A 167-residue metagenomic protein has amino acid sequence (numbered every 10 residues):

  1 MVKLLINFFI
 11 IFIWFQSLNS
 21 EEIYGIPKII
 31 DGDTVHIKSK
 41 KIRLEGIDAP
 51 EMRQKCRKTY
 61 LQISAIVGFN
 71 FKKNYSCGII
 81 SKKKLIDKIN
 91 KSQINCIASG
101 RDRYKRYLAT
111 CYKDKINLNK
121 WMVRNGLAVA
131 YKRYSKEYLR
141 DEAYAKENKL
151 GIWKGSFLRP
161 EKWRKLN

Functional and structural regions predicted by a protein language model:
V2-F8, F12-N167: Small beta-barrel nucleic-acid-binding modules, primarily SNase/OB-fold domains and secondarily Tudor-like barrels
